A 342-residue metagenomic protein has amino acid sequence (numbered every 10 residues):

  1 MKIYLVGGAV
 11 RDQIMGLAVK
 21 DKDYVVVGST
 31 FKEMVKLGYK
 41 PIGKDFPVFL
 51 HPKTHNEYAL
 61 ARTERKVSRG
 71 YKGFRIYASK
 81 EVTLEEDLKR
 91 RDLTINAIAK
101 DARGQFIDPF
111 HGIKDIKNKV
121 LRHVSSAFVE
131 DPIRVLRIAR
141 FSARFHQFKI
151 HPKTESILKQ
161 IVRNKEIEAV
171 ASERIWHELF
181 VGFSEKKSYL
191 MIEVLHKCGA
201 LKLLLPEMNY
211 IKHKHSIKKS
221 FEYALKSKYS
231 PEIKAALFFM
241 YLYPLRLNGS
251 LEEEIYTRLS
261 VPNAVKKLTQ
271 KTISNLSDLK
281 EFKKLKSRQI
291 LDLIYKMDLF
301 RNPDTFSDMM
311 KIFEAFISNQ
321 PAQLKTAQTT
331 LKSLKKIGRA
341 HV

Functional and structural regions predicted by a protein language model:
M1-H341: Catalytic cores of the polymerase beta-like nucleotidyltransferase superfamily and closely associated nucleotide
